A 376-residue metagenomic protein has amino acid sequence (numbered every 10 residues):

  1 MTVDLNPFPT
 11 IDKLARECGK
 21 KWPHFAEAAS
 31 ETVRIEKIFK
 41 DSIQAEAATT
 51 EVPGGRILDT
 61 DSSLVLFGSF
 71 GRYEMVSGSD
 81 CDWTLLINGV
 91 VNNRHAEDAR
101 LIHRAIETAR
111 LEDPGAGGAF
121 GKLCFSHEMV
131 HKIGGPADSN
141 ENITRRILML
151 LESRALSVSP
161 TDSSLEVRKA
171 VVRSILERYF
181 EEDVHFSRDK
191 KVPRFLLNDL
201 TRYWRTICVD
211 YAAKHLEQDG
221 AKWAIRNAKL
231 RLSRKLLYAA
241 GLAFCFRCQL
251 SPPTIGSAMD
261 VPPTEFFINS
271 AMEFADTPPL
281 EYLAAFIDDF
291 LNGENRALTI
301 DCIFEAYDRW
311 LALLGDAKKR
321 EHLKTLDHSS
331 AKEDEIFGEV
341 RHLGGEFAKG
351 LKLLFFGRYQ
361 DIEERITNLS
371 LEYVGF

Functional and structural regions predicted by a protein language model:
M1-T60: N-terminal regions immediately upstream of nucleotidyltransferase
T2-I11, E166-F376: Conserved nucleotidyltransferase catalytic core and NTase-mimicking acidic/glycine-rich helix/loop elements in nucleic
K13-K20, H24, L64, L156 (+2 more regions): Generic alpha-helix detector with strongest preference for long hydrophobic helices that associate with membranes
A29, N88, N92, K222-K229: Short, charged/polar micro-motifs that form catalytic or ligand-binding hotspots
S30-R56, N93-D199: Conserved catalytic core of two-metal-ion nucleotidyltransferases
K40-R94: Active-site nucleotide-donor binding segment shared across nucleotidyl transfer reactions
C81-R104, S251-E265: Amphipathic alpha-helical scaffolding segments
W83, M149-L151, H215-E217: Short acidic (Asp/Glu) and glycine-rich catalytic loops that position anionic groups and cofactors
